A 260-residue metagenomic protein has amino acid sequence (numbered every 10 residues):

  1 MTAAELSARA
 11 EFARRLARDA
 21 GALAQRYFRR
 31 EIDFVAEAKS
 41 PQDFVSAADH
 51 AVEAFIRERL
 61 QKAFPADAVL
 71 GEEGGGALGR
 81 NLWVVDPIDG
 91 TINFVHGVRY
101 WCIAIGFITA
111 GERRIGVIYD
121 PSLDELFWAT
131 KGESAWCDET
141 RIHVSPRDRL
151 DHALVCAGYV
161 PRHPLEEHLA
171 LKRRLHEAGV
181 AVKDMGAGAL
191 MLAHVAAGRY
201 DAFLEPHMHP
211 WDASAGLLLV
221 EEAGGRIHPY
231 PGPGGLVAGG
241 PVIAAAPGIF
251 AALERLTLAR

Functional and structural regions predicted by a protein language model:
M1-I88, R255: N-terminal subdomain of lithium-sensitive/metallo-dependent phosphomonoesterases centered on the IMPase/IPPase/PAP
A13, A17-A20, G116, G216 (+1 more regions): Small-residue (primarily alanine) positions within well-ordered alpha-helices, especially packing/interaction faces
A24, D49, L60, T91 (+6 more regions): Residue-level signal for inorganic ion chemistry
H50, E73, P87-G90, F94 (+5 more regions): Generic detector of well-ordered alpha-helical packing
E58, G79-W136: DPxDG-like acidic metal-binding loop motif
I108-E112, S122, K131-S134, T140 (+3 more regions): Short loop segments at secondary-structure junctions
H143-R260: An extended, acidic
